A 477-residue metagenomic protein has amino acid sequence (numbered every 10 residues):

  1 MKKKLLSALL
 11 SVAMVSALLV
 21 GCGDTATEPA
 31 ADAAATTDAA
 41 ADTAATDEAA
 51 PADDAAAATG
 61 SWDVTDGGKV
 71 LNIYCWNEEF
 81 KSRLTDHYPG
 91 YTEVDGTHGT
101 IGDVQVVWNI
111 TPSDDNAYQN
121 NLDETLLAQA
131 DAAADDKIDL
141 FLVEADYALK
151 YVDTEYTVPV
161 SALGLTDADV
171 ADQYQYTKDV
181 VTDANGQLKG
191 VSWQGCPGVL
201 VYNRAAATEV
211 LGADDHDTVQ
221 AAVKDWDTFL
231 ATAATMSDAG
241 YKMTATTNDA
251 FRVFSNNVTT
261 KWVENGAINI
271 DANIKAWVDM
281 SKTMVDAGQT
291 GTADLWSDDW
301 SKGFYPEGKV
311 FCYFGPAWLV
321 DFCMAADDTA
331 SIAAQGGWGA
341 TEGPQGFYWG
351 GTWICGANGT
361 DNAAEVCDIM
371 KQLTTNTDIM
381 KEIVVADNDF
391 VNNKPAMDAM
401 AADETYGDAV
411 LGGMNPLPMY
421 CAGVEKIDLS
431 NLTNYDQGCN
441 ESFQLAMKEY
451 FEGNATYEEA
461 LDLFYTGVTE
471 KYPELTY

Functional and structural regions predicted by a protein language model:
A17-G21: C-terminal motif of bacterial Sec signal peptides marking the signal peptidase cleavage site
G23-L149, E365, L445, A455-E459 (+1 more regions): Conserved N-terminal structural module of periplasmic/extracytoplasmic solute-binding proteins
D53-W62, N116-Q119, A130, A134 (+5 more regions): Hinge/lid segment of periplasmic solute-binding proteins
K69, G102, L127, A287 (+2 more regions): Extracytoplasmic/periplasmic substrate-recognition and gating elements
A145-S161, Q175-T218, L230, T246-G266 (+3 more regions): Periplasmic solute-binding protein
S161-Q173, E209, D217-V223, T259-W277 (+5 more regions): Short, solvent-exposed loop/beta-turn-alpha elements that line the ligand-binding surface or hinge of extracytoplasmic
T228-S237, N265-D298, G337: Glycine-centered hinge/linker elements that transmit conformational signals in sensory and ligand-binding systems
D321, T352-Q437, T476-Y477: Mature extracytoplasmic/periplasmic domains
